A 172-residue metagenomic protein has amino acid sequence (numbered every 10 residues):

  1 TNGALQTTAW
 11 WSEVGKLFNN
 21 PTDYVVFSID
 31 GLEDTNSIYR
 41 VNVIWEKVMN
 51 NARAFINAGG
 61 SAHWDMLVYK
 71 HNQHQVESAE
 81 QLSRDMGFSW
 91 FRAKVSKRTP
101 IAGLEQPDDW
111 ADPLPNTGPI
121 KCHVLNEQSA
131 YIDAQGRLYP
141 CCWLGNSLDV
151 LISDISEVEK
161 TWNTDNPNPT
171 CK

Functional and structural regions predicted by a protein language model:
T1-K94: Radical SAM/AdoMet-radical enzyme domain recognition
F88-R92, S96-K172: Accessory C-terminal segments flanking Radical SAM cores
